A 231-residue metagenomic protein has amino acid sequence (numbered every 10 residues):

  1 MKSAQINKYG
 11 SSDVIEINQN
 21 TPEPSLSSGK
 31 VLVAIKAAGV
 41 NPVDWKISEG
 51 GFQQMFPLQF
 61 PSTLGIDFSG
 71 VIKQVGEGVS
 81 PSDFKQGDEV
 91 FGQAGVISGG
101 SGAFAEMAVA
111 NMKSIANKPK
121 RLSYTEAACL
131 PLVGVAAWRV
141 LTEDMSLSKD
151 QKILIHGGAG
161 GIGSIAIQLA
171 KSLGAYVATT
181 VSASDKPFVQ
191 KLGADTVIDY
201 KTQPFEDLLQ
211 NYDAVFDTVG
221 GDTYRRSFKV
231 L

Functional and structural regions predicted by a protein language model:
K2, E89, A175-V177: Residues at the starts of beta-strands that form the adenosine-phosphate
P22-G39, F52-V96: Glycine-rich beta-strand-centered segment in the early N-terminal region that forms part of a ligand/cofactor-binding
V79, Q93-G157: NAD(P)H dinucleotide-binding glycine-rich loop of Rossmann-like/cofactor-binding domains, especially the beta1-alpha1
V79-D83, V177-F188, G221-Y224: Short glycine/proline-centered loop/turn elements that form peptide/ligand docking sites
D83-K85, L147, L231: Short, well-ordered loop/turn sites that connect or cap secondary structure elements
G87, A105, D150, A194 (+1 more regions): Local beta-strand N-terminus motif with an aromatic residue
A128-K201: Mid-domain Rossmann-like dinucleotide-binding core that forms the NAD(H)/NADP(H) cofactor-binding site
A178, L192-L231: Glycine-rich cofactor phosphate-binding loops and adjacent beta1-alpha1 units of small-molecule cofactor enzyme domains
